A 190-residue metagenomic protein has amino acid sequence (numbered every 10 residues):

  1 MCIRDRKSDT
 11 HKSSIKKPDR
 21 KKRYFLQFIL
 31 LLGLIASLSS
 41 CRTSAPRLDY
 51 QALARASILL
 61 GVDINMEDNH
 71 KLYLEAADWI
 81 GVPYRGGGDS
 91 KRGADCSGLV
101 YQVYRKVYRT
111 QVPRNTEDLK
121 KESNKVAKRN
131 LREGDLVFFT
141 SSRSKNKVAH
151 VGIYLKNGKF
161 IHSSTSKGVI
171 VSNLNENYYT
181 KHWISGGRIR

Functional and structural regions predicted by a protein language model:
M1-R6: Conserved small/polar residues in nucleotide/adenosyl-binding loops
D9-F28: Bacterial N-terminal signal peptides that target proteins for export
S37-S40: C-terminal motif of bacterial Sec signal peptides marking the signal peptidase cleavage site
R42-L53, L59-I64, T110, K125 (+2 more regions): Aromatic- and glycine-rich peptidoglycan recognition patches
R47-G93: Post-signal-peptide N-terminal segment of Sec-exported extracytoplasmic proteins
L59-D63, V82-E133: Catalytic cysteine-centered active-site loop
N69-Y73, A77, S97-Y101, L131 (+1 more regions): Extracytoplasmic/secreted envelope proteins and their assembly/folding machinery, especially bacterial periplasmic
